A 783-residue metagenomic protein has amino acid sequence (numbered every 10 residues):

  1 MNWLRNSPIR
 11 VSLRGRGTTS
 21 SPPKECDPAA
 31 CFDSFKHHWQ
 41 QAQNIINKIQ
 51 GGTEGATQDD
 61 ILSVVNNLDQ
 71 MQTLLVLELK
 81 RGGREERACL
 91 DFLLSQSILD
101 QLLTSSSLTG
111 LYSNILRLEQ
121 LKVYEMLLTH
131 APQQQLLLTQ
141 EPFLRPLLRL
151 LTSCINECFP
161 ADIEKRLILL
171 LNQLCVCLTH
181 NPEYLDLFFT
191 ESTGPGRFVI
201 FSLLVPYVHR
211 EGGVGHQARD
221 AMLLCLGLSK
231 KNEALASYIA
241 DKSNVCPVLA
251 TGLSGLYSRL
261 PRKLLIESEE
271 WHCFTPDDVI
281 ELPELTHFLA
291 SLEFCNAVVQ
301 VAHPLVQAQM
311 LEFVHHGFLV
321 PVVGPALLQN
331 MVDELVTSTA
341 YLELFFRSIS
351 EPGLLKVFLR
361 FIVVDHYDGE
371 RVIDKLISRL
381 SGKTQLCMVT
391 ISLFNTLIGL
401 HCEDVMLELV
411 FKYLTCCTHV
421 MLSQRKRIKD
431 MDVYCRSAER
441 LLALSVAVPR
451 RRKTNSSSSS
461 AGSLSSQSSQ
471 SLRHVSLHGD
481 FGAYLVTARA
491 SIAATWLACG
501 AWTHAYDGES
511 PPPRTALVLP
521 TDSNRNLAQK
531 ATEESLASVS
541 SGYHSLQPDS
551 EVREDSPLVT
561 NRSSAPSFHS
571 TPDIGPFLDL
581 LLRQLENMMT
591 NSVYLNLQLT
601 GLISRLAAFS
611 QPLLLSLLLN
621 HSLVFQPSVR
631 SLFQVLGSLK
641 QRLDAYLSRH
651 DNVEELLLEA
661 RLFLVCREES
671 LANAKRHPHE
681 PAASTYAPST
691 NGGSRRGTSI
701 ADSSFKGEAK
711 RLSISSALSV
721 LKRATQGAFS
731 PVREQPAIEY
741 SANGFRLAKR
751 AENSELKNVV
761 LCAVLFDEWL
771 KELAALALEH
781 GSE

Functional and structural regions predicted by a protein language model:
N2-S268, E281-E284, Q300-G317, R347-L359 (+7 more regions): Elongated alpha-helical scaffolds that mediate protein-protein interactions in large eukaryotic proteins, primarily
V11, P182, E269-C273, A483 (+1 more regions): Hydrophobic transmembrane signal anchors and adjacent membrane-proximal interface regions, especially in viral
G215-A218, E293, N330-E334: Short, well-ordered loop/turn elements at secondary-structure boundaries
H272-E281: Short coil/linker segments at helix-helix boundaries
T286-F294: Extended catalytic-interface subdomain
A297-E783: Eukaryotic scaffolding regions of large macromolecular assemblies
